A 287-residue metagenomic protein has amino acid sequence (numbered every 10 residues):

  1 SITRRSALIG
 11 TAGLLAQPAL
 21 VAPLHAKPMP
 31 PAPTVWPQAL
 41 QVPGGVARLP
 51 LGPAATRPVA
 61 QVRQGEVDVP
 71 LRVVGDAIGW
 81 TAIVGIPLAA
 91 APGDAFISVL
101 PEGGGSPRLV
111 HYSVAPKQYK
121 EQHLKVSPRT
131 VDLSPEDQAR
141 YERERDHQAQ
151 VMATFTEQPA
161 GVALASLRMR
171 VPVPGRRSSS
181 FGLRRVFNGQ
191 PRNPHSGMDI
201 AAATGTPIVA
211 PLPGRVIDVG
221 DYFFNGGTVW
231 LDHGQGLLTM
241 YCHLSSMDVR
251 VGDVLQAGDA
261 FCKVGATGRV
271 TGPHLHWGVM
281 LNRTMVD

Functional and structural regions predicted by a protein language model:
S1-L15: N-terminal secretory signal peptides and thylakoid transit peptides that target proteins across membranes
A7, K117-L124, V249-D253: Short, surface-exposed linear segments at secondary-structure transitions and domain or protein termini
I9, A16-L20, V186: A generic secondary-structure boundary signal that marks alpha-helix termini
L15-A16, G75: Short amphipathic alpha-helical segments with coiled-coil-like heptad repeat character
V21-A26: Boundary at the C-terminal end of the N-terminal hydrophobic targeting segment
M29-R176, S180: Non-catalytic extracellular/periplasmic "stalk" and linker regions immediately N-terminal to catalytic or recognition
R170-D287: Catalytic cores of peptidoglycan-degrading enzymes
